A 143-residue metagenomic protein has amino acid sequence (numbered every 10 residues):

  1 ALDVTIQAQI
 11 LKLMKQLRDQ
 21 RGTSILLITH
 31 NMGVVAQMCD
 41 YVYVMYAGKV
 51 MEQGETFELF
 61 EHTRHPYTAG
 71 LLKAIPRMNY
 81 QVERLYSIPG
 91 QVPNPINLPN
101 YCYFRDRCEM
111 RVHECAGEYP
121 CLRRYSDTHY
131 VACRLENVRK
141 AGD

Functional and structural regions predicted by a protein language model:
L2, I6-E83: P-loop NTP-binding/switch modules centered on Walker-like glycine-rich loops
Q53-D143: Short catalytic/signature loops enriched in Gly
